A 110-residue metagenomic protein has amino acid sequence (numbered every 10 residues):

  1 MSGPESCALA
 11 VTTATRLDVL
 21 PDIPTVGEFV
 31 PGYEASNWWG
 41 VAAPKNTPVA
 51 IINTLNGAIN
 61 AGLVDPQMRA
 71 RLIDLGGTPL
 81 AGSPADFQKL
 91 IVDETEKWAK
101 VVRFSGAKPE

Functional and structural regions predicted by a protein language model:
M1-E110: Conserved, function-defining micro-sites of small-solute handling proteins
